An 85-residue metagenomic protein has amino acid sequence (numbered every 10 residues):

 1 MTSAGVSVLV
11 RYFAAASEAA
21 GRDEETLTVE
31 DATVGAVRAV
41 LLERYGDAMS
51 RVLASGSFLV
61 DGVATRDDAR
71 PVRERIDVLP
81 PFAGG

Functional and structural regions predicted by a protein language model:
M1-G84: Ubiquitin-like/PB1-type beta-grasp interaction modules and other compact soluble beta-rich domains
